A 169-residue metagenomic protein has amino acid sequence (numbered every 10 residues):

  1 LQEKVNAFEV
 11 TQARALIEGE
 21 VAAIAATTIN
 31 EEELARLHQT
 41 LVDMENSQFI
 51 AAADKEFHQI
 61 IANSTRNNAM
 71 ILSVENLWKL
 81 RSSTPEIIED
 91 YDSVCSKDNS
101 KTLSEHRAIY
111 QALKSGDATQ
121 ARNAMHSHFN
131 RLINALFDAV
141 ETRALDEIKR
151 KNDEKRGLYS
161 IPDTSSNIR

Functional and structural regions predicted by a protein language model:
L1, D90-K97: Short helix-coil transition/hinge motifs at the ends and kinks of transmembrane helices, capturing the brief
L1-I17, A23, T27, L158-R169: Short linear motifs at protein or domain termini
V10-I88, S104-H106, Y110, Q120-A135 (+1 more regions): Conserved amphipathic alpha-helical segments that form helical-bundle/coiled-coil interaction surfaces
N99-K101: Short helix-capping and inter-helix turn/linker motifs at the boundaries of alpha-helical repeat units
A118-R169: C-terminal effector-binding regulatory domain of bacterial HTH transcription factors
